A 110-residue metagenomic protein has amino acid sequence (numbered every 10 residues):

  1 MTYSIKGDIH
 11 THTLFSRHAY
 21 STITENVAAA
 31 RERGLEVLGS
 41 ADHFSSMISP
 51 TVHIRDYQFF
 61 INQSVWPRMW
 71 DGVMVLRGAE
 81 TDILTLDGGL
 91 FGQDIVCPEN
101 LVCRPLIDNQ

Functional and structural regions predicted by a protein language model:
M1-L84: An N-terminally biased module of ancient metal coordination in phosphate/nucleic-acid-related enzymes
L14-R17, G89-Q110: Domain-core and long-helix interface of multi-subunit machines
